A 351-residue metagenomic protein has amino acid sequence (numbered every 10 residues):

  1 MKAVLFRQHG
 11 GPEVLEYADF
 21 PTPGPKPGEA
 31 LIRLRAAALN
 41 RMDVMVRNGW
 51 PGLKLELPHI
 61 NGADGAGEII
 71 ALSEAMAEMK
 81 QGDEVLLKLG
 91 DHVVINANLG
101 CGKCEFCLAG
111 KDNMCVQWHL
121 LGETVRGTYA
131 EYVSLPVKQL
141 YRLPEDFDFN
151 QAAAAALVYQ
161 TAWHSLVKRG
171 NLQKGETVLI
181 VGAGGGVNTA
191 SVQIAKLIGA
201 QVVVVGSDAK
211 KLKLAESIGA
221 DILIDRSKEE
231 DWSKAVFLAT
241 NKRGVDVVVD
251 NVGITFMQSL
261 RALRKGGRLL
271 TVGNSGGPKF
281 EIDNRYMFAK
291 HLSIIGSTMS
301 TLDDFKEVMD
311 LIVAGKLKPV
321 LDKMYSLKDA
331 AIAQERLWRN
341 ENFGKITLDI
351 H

Functional and structural regions predicted by a protein language model:
M1, V178, K316-V320, A331-H351: C-terminal capping/lid region of NAD(P)-dependent oxidoreductase domains
P21-A37, W50-L108, P144-D146: Glycine-rich beta-strand-centered segment in the early N-terminal region that forms part of a ligand/cofactor-binding
E78, N98-G182: NAD(P)H dinucleotide-binding glycine-rich loop of Rossmann-like/cofactor-binding domains, especially the beta1-alpha1
T124, I198, G206-A209, G253-V320 (+1 more regions): Glycine-rich phosphate-binding loop and adjacent beta-alpha segment of Rossmann(oid) nucleotide-cofactor-binding
T161, G186-V187, T255: Hydrophobic/small residue at the entry helix of a nucleotide-binding pocket
I180, K196-T255: Adenosine-nucleotide cofactor-binding segment
G182-A183, N274: NAD(P)H cofactor-binding loop motif with strongest signal on the N-terminal glycine-rich segment
G184, V192: N-terminal Rossmann NAD(P)H-binding glycine-rich loop of SDR-like oxidoreductase domains
